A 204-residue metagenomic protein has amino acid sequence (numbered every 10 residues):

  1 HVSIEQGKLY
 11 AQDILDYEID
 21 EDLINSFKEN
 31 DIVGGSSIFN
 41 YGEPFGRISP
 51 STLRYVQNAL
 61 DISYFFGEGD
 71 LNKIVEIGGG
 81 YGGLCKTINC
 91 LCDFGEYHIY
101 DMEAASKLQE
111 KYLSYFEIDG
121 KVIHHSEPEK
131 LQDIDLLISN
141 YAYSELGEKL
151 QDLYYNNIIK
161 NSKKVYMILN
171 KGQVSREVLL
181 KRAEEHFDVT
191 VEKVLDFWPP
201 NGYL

Functional and structural regions predicted by a protein language model:
H1-G69: Conserved Class I S-adenosyl-L-methionine-dependent methyltransferase catalytic core
D70-G80: Conserved class I S-adenosyl-L-methionine
Y81-C92: Conserved SAM-binding loop of SAM-dependent methyltransferases across substrates and taxa, primarily the Class I
C90-Y97, S162: Conserved S-adenosyl-L-methionine
K111-L131: S-adenosyl-L-methionine
L137-K149: A short SAM/SAH-binding and catalytic strip from SAM-dependent methyltransferases
L146-I158: A short, conserved alpha-helix within the catalytic core of class I
S162-Q173: Conserved beta-strand signature within the Rossmann-like core of class I S-adenosyl-L-methionine
